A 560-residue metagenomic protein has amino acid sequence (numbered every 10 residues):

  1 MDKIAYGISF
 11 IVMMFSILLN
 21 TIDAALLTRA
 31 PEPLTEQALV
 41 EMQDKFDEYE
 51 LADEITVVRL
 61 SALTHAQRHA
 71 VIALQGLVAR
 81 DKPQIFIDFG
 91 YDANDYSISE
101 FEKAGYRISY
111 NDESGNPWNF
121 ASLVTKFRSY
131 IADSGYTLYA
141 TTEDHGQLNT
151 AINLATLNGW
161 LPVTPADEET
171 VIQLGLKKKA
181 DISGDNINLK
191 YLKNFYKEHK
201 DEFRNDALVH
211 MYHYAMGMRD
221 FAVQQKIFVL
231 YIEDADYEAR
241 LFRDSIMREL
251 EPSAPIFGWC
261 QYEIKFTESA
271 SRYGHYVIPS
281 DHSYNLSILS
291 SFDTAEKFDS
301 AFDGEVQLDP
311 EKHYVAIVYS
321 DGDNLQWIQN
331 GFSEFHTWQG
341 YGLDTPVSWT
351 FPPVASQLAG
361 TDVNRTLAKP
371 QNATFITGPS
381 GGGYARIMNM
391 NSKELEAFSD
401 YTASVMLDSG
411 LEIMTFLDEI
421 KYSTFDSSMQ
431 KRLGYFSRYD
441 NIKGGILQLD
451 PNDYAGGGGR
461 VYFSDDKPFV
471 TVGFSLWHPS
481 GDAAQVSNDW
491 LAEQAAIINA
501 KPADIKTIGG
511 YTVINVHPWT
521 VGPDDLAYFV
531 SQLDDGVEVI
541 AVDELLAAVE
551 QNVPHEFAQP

Functional and structural regions predicted by a protein language model:
M1-I8: Bacterial N-terminal signal peptides that target proteins for export
V12-I17: Hydrophobic core
L18-L26: Sec-dependent signal peptide cleavage junction
A25-D293: Preference for solvent-exposed, low-hydrophobicity sequence contexts
A30-Q43, T56-V71, V78, Q84-S97 (+9 more regions): Acidic-and-aromatic substrate-binding clefts and catalytic sites of carbohydrate-active enzymes
Y284-L367: Active-site beta->alpha N-cap acidic-glycine motif
V315, S320-L343, V354, M406-S409 (+1 more regions): Catalytic grooves of carbohydrate-active enzymes
P352-E412: Substrate-binding cleft of extracellular glycoside hydrolase catalytic domains
